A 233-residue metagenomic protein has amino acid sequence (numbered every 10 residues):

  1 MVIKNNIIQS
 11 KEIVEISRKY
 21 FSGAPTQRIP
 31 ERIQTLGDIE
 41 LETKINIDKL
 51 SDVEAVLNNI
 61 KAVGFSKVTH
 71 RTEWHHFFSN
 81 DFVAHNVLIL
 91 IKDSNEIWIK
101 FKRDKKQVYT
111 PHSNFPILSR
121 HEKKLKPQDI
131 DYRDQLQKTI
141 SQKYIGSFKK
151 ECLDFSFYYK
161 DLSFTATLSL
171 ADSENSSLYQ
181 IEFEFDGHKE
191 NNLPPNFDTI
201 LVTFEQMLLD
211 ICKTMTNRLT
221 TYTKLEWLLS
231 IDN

Functional and structural regions predicted by a protein language model:
M1-N233: Phosphate-end processing signature that detects enzymes handling 5′-triphosphorylated RNA and polyphosphate
